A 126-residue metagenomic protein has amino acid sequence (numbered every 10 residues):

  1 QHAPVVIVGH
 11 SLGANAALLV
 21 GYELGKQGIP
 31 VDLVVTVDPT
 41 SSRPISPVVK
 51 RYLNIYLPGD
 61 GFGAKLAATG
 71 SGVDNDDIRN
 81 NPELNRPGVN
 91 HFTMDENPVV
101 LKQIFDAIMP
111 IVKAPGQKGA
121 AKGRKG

Functional and structural regions predicted by a protein language model:
Q1-T69: Serine-dependent carboxylesterase/thioesterase catalytic core of lipase-like alpha/beta-hydrolase/SGNH enzymes
P47-G126: Lipolytic serine-hydrolase domain surface
